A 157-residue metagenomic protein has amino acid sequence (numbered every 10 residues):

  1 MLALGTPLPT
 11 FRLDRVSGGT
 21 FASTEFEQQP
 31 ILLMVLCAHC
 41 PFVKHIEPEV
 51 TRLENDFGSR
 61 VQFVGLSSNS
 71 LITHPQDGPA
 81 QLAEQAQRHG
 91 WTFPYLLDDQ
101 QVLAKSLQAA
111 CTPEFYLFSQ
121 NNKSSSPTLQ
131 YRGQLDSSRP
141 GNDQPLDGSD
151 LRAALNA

Functional and structural regions predicted by a protein language model:
M1-A153: Chalcogenol-based redox active-site neighborhoods
N156-A157: Low-complexity, intrinsically disordered Gly/Pro/Thr-rich segments
